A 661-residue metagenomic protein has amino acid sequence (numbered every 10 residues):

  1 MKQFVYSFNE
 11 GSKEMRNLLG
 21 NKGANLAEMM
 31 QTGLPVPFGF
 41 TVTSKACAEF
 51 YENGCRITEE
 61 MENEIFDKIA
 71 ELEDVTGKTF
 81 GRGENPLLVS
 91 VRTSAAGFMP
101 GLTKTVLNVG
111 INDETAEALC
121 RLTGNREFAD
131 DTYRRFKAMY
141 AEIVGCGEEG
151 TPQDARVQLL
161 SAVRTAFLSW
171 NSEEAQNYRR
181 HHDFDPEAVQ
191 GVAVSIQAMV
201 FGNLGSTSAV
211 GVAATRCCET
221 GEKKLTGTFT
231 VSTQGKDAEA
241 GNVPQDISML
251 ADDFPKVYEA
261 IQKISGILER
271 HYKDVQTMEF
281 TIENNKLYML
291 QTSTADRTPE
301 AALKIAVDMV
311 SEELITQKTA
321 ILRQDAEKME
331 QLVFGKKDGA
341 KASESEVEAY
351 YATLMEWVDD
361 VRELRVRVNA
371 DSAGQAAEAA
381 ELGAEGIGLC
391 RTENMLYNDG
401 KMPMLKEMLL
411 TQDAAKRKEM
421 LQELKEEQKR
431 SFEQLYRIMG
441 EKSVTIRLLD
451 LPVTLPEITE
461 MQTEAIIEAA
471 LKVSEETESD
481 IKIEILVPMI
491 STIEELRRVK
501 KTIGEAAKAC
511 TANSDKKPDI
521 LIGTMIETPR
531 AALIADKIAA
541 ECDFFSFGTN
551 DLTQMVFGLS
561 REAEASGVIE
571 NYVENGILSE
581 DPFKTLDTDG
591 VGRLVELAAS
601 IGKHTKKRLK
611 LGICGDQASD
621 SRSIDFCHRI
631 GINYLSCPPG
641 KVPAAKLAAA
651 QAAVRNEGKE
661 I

Functional and structural regions predicted by a protein language model:
M1-G339, E363, A370-L449, A465 (+2 more regions): Nucleotide/phosphate-binding sheet-loop regions of phosphoryl- and nucleotidyl-transfer enzymes
D338-K341, S345, A349: Conformationally flexible catalytic loops at phosphate/diphosphate-handling active centers
V347, L354-I661: Conserved alpha/beta-domain cores
